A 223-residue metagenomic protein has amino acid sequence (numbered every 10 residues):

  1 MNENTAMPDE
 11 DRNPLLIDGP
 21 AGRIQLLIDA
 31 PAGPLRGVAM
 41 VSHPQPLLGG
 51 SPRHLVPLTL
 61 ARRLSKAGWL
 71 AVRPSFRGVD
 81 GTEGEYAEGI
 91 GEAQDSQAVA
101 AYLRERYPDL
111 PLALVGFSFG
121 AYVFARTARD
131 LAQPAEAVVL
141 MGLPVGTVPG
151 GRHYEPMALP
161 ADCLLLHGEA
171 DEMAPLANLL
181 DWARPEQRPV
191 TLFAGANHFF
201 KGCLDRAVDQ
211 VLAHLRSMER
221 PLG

Functional and structural regions predicted by a protein language model:
M1-P34: N-terminal cap/lid segment of alpha/beta-hydrolase-fold proteins
R23-D109: Serine-hydrolase catalytic machinery in alpha/beta-hydrolase-like enzymes
G116-F124: Gly/Ala-rich beta-loop-alpha elbow adjacent to hydrolase catalytic centers
G146-T147, E169-A174, H198-F199: Acidic catalytic loop of the alpha/beta-hydrolase fold
A158-P160, L164-H167, D171: Short beta-strand/loop motif that positions the catalytic acidic residue of the alpha/beta-hydrolase fold
E169-R188: Conserved loop-alpha-helix segment in the C-terminal half of the alpha/beta-hydrolase fold that carries the catalytic
A196-V208: Catalytic histidine-centered segment of alpha/beta-hydrolase-like enzymes
